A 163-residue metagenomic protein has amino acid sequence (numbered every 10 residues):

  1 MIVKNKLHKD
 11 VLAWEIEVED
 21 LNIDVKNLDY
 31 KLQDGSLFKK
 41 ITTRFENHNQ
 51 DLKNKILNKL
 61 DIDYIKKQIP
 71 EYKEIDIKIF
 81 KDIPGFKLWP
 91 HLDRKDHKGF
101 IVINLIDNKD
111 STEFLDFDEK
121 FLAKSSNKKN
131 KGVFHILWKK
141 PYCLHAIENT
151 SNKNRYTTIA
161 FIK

Functional and structural regions predicted by a protein language model:
M1-E71: Non-heme Fe(II)/2-oxoglutarate
L21, P70-K73, K140, S151-K153: Exposed regions on extracellular, virion, or secretory-pathway luminal proteins
K26-N27, K31-Q33, L37-D51, K55 (+5 more regions): N-acyltransferase acceptor-side catalytic subdomain
L52-K53, Y72-K78, K129-F134: N-terminal start-of-chain detector that recognizes signal peptides and the immediate post-cleavage beginning
D63-G99, I103-F117: Non-heme Fe(II) oxygenase catalytic core, chiefly the N-lobe of the double-stranded beta-helix
G85-F86, K95-H97, D107-K163: Catalytic core of Fe(II)/2-oxoglutarate
